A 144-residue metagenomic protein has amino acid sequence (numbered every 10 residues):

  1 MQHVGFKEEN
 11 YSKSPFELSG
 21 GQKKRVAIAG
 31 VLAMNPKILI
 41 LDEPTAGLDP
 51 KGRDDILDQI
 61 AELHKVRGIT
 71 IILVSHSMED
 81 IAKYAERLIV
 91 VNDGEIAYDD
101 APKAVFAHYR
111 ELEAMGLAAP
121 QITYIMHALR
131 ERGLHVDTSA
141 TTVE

Functional and structural regions predicted by a protein language model:
M1-E9: Conserved ABC ATPase "signature" region
S14-L18, Q22: Conserved ABC ATPase signature
I28: Hydrophobic anchor residue at the start of the ABC signature
N35: Conserved catalytic motifs of ABC-family nucleotide-binding domains
L39-D42: Catalytic Walker B motif of ABC-type/P-loop ATPase nucleotide-binding domains
I81-K83: A short, surface-exposed alpha-helical micro-motif characterized by mixed small hydrophobic and charged/polar residues
D93-G94: Conserved ABC ATPase "signature" C-loop
